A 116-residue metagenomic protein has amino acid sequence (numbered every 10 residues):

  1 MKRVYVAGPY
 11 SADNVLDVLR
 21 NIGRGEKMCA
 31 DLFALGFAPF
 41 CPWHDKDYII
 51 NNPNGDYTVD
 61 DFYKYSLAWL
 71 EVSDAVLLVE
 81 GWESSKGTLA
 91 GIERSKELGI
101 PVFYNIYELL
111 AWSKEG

Functional and structural regions predicted by a protein language model:
M1-G116: Catalytic phosphate/metal-binding cores of nucleic-acid and nucleotide-processing enzymes, i.e., regions that mediate
